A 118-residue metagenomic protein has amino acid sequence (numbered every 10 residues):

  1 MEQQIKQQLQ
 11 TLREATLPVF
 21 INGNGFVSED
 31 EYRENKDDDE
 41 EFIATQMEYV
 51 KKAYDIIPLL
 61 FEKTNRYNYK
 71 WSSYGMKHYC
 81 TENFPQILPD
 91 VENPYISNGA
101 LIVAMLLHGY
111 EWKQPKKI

Functional and structural regions predicted by a protein language model:
M1, I5, Y67-S72, S97: A diffuse structural propensity rather than consistent per-protein peaks
M1-D55: Intrinsically disordered, low-complexity serine/threonine- and proline-rich regulatory segments
F20-N22, S72, L106: Generic detector of intrinsically disordered, low-complexity, polar/charged segments
N22-N24, N35, N65-N68, N83 (+2 more regions): Detector for Asparagine
N24-F26, Y74, Y110: Intrinsically disordered, low-complexity regions
E40-I87: Positively charged, polyanion-binding regions of nucleic-acid-associated proteins
N83-P115: Charge-enriched amphipathic alpha-helical scaffolds
